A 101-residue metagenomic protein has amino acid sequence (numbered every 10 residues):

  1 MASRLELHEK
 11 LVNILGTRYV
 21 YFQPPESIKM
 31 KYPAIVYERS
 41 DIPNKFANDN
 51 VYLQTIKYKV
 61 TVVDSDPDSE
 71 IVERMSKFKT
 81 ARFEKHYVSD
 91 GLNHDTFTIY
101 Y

Functional and structural regions predicted by a protein language model:
M1-I42, N50: Small/polar-rich, solvent-exposed N-terminal microdomains that initiate assembly or binding
V20-Y21, S69, T96: Signature of extracytoplasmic/envelope-associated structural regions
K29, N50-T55, S89-N93: A generic structural micro-feature
Q54-S65, N93-Y101: Oligomerization/assembly interface segments of phage tail-like spikes and tubes
P67-E73: Short, conserved charged micro-motifs
R74-Y101: Acidic-leaning, charged glycine-interspersed low-complexity segments
